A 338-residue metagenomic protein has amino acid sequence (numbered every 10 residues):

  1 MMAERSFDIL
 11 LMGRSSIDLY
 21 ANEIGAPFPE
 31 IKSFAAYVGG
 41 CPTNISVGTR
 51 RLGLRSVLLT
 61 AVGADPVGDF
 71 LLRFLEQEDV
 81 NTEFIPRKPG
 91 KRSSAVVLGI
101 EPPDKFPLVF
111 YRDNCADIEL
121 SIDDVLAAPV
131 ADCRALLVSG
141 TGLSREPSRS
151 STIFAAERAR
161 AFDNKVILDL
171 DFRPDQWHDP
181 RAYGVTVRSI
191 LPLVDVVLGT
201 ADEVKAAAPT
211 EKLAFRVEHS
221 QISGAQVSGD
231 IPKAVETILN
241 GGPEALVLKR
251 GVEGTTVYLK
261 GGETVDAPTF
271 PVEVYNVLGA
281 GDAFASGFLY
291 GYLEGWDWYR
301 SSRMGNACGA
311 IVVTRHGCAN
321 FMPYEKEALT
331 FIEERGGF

Functional and structural regions predicted by a protein language model:
M1-N81, D104, E273, F338: Glycine-rich phosphate/adenosyl-contacting loop at the front of the ribokinase-like
M2-L10, E157-R158, A208-F338: Conserved phosphate-binding/catalytic region of the ribokinase-like
E4, P129-A131, R188-L191, N240: A short, aliphatic-rich alpha-helical micro-motif
T49, T200, G281: Short, conserved phosphate/pyrophosphate- and ester-handling motifs at nucleotide-, phospho-/glycolipid
R50, E76, E157-A161, L191 (+1 more regions): Anion (oxyanion) recognition and catalysis
R55-V138, R145, N164, L329-F338: Conserved N-terminal subdomain of the carbohydrate kinase-like
A135, T141-K233, E253-T255: Conserved beta-alpha-beta core of the PfkB/ribokinase-like small-molecule kinase fold
